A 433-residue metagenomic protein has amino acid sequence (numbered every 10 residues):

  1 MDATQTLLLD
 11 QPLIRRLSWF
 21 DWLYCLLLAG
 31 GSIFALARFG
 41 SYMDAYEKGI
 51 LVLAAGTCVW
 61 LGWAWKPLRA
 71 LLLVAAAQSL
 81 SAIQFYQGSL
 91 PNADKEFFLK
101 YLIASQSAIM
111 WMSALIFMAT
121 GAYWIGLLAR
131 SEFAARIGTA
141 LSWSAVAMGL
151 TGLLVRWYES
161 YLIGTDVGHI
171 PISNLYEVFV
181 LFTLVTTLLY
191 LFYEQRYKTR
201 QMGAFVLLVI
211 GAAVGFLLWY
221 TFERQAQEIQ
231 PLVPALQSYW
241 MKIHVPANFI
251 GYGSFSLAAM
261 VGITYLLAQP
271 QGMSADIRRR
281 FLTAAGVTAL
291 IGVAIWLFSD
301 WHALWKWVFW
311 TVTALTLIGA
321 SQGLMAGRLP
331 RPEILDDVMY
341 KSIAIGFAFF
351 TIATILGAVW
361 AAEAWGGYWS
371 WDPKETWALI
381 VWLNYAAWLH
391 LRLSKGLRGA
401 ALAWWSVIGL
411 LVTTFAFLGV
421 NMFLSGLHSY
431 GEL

Functional and structural regions predicted by a protein language model:
D2-D94, A104-I229, L236, W240-G272 (+3 more regions): Hydrophobic cores of alpha-helical transmembrane segments in multi-pass integral membrane proteins
